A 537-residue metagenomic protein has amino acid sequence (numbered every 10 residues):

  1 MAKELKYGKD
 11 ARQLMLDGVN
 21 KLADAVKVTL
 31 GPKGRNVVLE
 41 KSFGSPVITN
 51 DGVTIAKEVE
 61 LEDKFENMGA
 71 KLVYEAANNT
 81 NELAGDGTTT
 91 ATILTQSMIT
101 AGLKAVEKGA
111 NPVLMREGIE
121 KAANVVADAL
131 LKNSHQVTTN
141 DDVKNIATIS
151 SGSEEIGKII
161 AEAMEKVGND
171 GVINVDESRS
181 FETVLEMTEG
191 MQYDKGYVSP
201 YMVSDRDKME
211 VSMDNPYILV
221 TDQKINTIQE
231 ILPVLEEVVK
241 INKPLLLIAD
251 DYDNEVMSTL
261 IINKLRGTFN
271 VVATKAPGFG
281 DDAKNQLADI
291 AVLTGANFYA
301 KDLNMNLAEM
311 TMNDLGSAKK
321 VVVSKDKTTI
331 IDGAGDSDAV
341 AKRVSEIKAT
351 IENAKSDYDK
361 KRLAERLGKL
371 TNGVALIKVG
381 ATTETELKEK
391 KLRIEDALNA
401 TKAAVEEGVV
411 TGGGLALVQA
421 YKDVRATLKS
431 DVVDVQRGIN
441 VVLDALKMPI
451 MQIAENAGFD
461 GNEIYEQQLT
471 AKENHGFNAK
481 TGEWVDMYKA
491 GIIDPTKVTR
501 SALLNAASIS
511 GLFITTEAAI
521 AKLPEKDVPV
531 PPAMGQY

Functional and structural regions predicted by a protein language model:
M1-F43: N-terminal, positively charged regions that mediate nucleic acid binding
M1-R12, E62-G69, M115, G333-V340 (+4 more regions): Disorder-to-helix initiation segments
M15, G31, G85, G109 (+8 more regions): Residue-level signature of catalytic and energy-coupling elements of molecular machines, predominantly ATP/GTP-dependent
S45-N81, V198-M209, V220-P233: Glycine-rich oxoanion-binding loops at beta->alpha junctions
E60, E66-N67, I377-Y537: Extended, low-charge hydrophobic alpha-helical regions
T80-T90, V409-V410: Glycine/serine-rich anion-binding loops at beta->alpha junctions that coordinate negatively charged ligand groups
A105-I149, S212-N215, T221, E309-A334 (+2 more regions): A structural-propensity feature for long, helix-poor, extended segments
A127-E407, T411, A519, P524-Y537: Long, structured protein-protein interaction/assembly regions in large complexes
